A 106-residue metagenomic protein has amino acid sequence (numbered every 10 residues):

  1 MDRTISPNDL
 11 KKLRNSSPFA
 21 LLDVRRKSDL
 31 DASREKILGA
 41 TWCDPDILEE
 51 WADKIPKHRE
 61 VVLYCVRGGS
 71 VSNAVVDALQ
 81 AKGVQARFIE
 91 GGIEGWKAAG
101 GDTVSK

Functional and structural regions predicted by a protein language model:
M1-A20, V24-V62, R67-K106: Rhodanese-like catalytic fold shared by cysteine-dependent sulfurtransferases and DSP/PTP-type phosphatases
